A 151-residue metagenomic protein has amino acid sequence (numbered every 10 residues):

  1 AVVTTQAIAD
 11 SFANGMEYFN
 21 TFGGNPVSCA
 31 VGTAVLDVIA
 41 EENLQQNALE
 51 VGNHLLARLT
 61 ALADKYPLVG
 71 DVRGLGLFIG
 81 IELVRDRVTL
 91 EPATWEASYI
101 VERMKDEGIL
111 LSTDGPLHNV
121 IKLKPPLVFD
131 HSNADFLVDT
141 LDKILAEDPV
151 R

Functional and structural regions predicted by a protein language model:
A1-R151: Conserved N-terminal phosphate-binding loop of PLP-dependent enzymes in the Aspartate aminotransferase
